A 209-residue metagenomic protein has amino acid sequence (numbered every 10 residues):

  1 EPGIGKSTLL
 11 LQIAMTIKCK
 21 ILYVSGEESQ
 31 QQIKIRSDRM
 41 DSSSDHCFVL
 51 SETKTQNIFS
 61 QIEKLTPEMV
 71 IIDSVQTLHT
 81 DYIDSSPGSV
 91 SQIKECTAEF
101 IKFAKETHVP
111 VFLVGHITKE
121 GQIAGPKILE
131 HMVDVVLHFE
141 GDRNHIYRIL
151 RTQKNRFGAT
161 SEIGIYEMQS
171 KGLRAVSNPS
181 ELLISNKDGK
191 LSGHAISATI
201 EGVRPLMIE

Functional and structural regions predicted by a protein language model:
P2-I4, E27-Q31, R39-S42, T53-N57 (+6 more regions): Conserved nucleotide-binding/hydrolysis micro-motifs of P-loop NTPases
P2-I4, T8-E99: Conserved inter-motif catalytic segment of the P-loop NTP-binding fold
A14, I62, A104, L129-E130: A generic structural signal for well-ordered alpha-helical segments
I17, S43, T107, H131-M132: Short, structured coil segments at secondary-structure junctions
L22-V24, F112, L137, I208: Hydrophobic/aromatic beta-strand patches that form the interior of the parallel beta-sheet core in alpha/beta enzyme
S37, Q122-M132: Short regulatory helix/loop adjacent to the ATP-binding pocket of P-loop NTPases
E63-M69, Q76-L78, G141-E209: Conserved P-loop NTPase
S91-F112, H116, M132-R143: Substrate-engagement module of ASCE P-loop NTPases
